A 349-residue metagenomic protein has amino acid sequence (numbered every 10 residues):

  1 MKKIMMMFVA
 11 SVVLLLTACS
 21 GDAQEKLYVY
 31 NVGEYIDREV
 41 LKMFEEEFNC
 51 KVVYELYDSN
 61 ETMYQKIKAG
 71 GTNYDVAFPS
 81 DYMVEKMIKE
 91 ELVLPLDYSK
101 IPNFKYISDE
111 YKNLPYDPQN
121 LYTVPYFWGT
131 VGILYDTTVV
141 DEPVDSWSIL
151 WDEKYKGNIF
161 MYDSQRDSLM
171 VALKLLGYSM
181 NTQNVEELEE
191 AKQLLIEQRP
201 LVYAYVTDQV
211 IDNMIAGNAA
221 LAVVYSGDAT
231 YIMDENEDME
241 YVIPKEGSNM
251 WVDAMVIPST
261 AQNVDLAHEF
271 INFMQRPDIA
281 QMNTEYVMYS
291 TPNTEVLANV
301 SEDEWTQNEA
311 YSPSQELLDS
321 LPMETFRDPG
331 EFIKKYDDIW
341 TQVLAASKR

Functional and structural regions predicted by a protein language model:
M1-L27, S347-R349: Short, low-complexity disordered leader/linker segments with a strong preference for bacterial N-terminal type II
C19-K86: Early extracytoplasmic/lumenal segment of secretory-pathway proteins
N73-Y74, F78-N218: Extracytoplasmic ligand-binding site segments that recognize negatively charged/polar headgroups
M83-K86, I215, L221-D238: A ligand-binding cleft/hinge motif common to bilobed small-molecule-binding domains
I88-P95, D117-L121, I232-I243, W305-E309: Ligand-binding "clamshell"
E189-E197, Y203, E235-S259, W305: Periplasmic-binding protein-like
P258-S320: Mature extracytoplasmic/periplasmic domains
Q315-R349: Conserved C-terminal helix/tail region of periplasmic/extracytoplasmic solute-binding proteins
